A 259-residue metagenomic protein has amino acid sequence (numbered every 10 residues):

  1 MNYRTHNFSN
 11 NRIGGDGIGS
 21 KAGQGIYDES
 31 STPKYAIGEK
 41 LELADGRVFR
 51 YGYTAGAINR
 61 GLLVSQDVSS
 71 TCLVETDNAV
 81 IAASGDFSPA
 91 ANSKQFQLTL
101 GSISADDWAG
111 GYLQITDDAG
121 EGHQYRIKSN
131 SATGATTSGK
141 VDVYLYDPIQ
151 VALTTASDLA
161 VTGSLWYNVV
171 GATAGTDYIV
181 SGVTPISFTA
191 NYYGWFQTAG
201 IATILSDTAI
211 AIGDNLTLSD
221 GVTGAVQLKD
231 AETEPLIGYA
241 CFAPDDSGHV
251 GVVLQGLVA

Functional and structural regions predicted by a protein language model:
M1-A105, D117-A259: Extracellular receptor-binding modules and their adjoining Ser/Thr/Gly/Asp/Asn-rich linkers
G110-D117: Short conserved beta-strand and strand-loop elements enriched in small hydrophobics with frequent Asp/Gly
